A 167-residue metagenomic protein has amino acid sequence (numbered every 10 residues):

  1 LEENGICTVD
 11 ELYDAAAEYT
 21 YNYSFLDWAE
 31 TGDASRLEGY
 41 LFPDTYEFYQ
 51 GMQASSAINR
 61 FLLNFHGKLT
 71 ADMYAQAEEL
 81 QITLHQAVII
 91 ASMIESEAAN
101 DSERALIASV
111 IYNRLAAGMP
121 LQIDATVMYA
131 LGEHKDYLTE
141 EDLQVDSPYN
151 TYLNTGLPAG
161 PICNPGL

Functional and structural regions predicted by a protein language model:
L1-N4: Membrane-embedded segments
I6-D14: Extended intrinsically disordered, low-complexity coil regions enriched in Ser, Thr, Gly, Ala and often Pro
Y19-L167: Bacterial extracytoplasmic/cell-wall-associated proteins, especially those involved in peptidoglycan
